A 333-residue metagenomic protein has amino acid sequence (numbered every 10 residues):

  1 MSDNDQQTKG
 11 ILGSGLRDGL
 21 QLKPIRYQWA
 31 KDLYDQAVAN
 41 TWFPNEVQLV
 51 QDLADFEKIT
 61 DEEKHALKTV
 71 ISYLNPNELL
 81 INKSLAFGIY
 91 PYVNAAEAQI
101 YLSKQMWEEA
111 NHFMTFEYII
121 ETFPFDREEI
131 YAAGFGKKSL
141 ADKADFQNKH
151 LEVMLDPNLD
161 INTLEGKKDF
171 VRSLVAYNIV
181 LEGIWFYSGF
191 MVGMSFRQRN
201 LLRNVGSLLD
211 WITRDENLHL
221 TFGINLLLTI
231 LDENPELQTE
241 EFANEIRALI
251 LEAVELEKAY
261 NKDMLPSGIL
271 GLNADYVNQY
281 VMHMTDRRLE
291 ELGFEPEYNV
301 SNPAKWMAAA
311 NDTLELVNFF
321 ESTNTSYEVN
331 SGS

Functional and structural regions predicted by a protein language model:
S2-S333: Non-heme di-metal
